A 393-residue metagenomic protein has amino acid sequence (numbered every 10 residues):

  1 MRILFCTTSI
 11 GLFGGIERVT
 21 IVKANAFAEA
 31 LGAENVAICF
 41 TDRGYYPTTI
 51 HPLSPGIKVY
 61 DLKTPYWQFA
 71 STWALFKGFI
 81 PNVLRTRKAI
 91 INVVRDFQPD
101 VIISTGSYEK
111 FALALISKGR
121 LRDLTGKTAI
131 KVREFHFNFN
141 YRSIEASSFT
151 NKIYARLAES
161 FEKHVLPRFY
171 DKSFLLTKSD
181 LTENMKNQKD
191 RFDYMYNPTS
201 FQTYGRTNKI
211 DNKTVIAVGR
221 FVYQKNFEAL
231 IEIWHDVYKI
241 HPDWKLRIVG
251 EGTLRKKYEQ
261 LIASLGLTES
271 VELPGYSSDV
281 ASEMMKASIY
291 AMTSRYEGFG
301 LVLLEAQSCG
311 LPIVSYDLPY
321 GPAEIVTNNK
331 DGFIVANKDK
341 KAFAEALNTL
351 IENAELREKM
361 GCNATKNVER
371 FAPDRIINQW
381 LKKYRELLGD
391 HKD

Functional and structural regions predicted by a protein language model:
F5-F13, A26, A30-K77, T182-E183: N-terminal strand-loop element at the rim of the active site of nucleotide-sugar-dependent glycosyltransferases
G14-V22, K213, A217-D236, P242 (+2 more regions): A conserved mid-protein helix/loop that constitutes part of the nucleotide-sugar donor-binding site
K88-N92, K152-S173: Membrane-proximal helix-turn-helix segments that form the acceptor-binding/catalytic region of lipid-linked
S104-K110, F135: Short His-centered aromatic/hydrophobic patch
S179, P198: Carbohydrate-associated surface elements
Y276, R295: Aromatic "clamp/platform" in nucleotide-sugar-dependent glycosyltransferases that forms part of the donor/acceptor
P312-Y316: Short hydrophobic beta-strand element within catalytic cores of glycosyltransferases and related nucleotide-activated
T327-N329, F333-K340, N348-E355, E369: Conserved acidic donor-binding segment of nucleotide-sugar-dependent glycosyltransferases
